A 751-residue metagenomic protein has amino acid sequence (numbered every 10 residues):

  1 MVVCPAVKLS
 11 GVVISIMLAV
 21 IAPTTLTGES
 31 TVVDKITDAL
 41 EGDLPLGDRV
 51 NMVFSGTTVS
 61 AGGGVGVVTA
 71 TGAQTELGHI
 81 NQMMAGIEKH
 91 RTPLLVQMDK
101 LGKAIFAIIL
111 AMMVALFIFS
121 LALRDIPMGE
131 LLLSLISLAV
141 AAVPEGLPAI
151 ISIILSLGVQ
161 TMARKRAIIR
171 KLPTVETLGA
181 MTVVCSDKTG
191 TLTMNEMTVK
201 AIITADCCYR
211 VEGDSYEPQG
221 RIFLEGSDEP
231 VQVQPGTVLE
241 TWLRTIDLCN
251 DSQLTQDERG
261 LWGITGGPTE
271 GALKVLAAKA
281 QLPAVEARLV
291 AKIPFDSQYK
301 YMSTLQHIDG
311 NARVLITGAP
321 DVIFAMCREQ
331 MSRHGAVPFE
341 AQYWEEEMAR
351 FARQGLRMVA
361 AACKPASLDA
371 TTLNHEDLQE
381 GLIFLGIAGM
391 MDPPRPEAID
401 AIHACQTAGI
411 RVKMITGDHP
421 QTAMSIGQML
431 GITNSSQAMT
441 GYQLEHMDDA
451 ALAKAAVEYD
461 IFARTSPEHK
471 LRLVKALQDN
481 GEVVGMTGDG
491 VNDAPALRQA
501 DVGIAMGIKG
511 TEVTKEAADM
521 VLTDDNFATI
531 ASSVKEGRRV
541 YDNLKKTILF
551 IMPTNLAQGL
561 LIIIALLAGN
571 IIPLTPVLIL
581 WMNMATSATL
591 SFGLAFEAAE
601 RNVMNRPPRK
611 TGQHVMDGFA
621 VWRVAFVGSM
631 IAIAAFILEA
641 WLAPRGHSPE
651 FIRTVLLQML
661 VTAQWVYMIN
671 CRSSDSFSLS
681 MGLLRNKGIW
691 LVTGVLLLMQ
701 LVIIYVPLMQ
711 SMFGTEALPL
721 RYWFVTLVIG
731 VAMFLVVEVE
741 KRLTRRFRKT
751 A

Functional and structural regions predicted by a protein language model:
M1, A19-N605, V615-M616, S629 (+2 more regions): Conserved cytosolic headpiece of P-type ATPases
V2-V13, L18: Short amphipathic, helix-prone segments within low-complexity/disordered or flexible regions
A557-Q558, R623-A635: Core segments of transmembrane alpha-helices that mediate helix-helix packing or line hydrophobic substrate/ligand
T586, I631, T654-M668: Generic alpha-helical transmembrane segments
T611-G628, E650-V655: Membrane-water interface at loop-to-transmembrane-helix junctions
A643-V661, P719-V731: Hydrophobic alpha-helical transmembrane segments and immediately flanking/interface helices in integral membrane
C671: A C-terminal functional module that forms or caps the active site or interfaces directly with catalytic machinery
